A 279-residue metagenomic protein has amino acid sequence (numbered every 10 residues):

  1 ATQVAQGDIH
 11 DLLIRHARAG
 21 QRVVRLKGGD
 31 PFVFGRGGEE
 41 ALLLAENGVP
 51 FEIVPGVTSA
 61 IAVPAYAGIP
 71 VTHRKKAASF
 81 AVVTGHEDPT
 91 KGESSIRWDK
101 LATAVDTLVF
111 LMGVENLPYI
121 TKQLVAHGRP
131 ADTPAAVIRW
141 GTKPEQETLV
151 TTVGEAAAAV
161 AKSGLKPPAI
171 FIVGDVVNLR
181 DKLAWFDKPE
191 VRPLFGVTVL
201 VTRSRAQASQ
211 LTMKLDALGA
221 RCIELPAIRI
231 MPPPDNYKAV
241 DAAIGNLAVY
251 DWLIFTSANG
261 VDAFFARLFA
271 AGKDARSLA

Functional and structural regions predicted by a protein language model:
A1-V57, A169, P234, D241-I244 (+2 more regions): Class I S-adenosyl-L-methionine
T2, G7-D8, R18-V24, R36 (+3 more regions): A contiguous loop/helix-start segment that scaffolds small-molecule binding in enzyme catalytic cores
A5, K143-A279: Signature of uroporphyrinogen-III synthase
Q21, G48-V49, R129-P130, L218-R221: Short phosphate-binding/catalytic loops that engage adenosine nucleotides
E40-A81: Catalytic cores of RNA-modifying enzymes
L44, V63-P64, I120, L124 (+2 more regions): Hydrophobic packing residues within well-ordered alpha-helices of enzyme cores
A45-V49, V71-H73, A126-D132, A271-L278: A short alpha->loop->secondary-structure connector
